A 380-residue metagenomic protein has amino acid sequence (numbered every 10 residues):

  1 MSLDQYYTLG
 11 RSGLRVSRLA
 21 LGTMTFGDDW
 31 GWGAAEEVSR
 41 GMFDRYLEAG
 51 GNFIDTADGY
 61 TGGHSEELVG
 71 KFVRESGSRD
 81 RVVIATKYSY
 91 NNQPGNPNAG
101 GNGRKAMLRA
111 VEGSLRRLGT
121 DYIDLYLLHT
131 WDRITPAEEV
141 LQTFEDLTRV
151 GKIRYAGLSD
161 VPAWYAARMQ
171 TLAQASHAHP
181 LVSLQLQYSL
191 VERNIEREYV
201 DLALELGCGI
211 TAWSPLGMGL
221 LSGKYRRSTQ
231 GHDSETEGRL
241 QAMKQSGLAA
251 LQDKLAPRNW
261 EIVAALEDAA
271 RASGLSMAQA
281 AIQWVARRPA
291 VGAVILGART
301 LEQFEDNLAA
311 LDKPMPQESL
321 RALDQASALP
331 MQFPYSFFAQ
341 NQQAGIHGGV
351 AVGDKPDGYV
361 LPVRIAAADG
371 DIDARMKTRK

Functional and structural regions predicted by a protein language model:
M1-V82, I365-K380: N-terminal binding-site loop/beta-alpha segment at the start of enzyme catalytic domains that lines or forms
S2-Q5, E205, T229-D268, A272 (+2 more regions): Terminal-tail/helix-coil boundary detector
L9, L21, S39, I54 (+13 more regions): Conserved, mostly hydrophobic/aromatic
S12-W30, A85-N98, Y122, L127: N-terminal small/glycine-rich loop or linker at the start of catalytic domains across soluble metabolic enzymes
V16-A20, N52-F53, R81-A85, Y122-L125 (+4 more regions): Structural preference for beta-strand elements that scaffold enzyme active sites
M24-F26, A57-G59, K87-N91, L128-W131 (+4 more regions): Active-site beta-loop-alpha junctions enriched in small/polar residues
Q93-E198, C208-G209, V363-M376: Glycine/proline-rich, positively charged, aromatic-decorated active-site loop/lid region on the catalytic face
I195-Q241, S276: Aromatic-lined glycan-binding groove of carbohydrate-active enzymes
